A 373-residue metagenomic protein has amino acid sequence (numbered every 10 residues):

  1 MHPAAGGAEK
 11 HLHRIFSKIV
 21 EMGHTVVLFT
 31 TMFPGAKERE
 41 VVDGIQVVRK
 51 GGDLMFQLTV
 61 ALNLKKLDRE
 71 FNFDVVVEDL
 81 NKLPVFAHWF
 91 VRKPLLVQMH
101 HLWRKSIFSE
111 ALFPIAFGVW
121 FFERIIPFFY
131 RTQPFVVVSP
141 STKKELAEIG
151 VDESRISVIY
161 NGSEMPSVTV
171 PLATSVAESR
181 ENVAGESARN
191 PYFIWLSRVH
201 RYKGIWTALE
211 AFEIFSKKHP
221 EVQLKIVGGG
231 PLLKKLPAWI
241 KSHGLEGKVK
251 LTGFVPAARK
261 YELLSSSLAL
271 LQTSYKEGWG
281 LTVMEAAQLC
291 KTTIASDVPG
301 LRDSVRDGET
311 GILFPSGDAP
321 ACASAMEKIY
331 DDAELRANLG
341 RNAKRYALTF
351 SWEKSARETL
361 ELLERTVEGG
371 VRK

Functional and structural regions predicted by a protein language model:
I115-F135: Membrane-proximal helix-turn-helix segments that form the acceptor-binding/catalytic region of lipid-linked
V136, E186-I214, K225: Conserved donor-binding/catalytic core segment of Leloir-type glycosyltransferases
S141, G162: Carbohydrate-associated surface elements
K235-V255: Nucleotide-activated donor-binding/catalytic signature segment of Leloir-type glycosyltransferases, i.e., the conserved
Y275: Aromatic "clamp/platform" in nucleotide-sugar-dependent glycosyltransferases that forms part of the donor/acceptor
V283, T292-A295: Short hydrophobic beta-strand element within catalytic cores of glycosyltransferases and related nucleotide-activated
D307-G308, I312-A319, K328-A333: Conserved acidic donor-binding segment of nucleotide-sugar-dependent glycosyltransferases
A321, K328, L335-T349, E358-E361: A short, well-ordered alpha-helix in the C-terminal region of glycosyltransferases
